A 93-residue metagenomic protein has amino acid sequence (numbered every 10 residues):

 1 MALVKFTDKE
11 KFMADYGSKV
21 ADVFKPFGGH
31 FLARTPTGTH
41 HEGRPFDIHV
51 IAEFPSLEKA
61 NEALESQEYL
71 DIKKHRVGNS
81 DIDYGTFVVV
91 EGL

Functional and structural regions predicted by a protein language model:
M1-I48, P55-E65, V88-L93: Short S/T/G/P-rich N-terminal loop/turn motif that feeds into the first structured element of a domain
N61-A63, L70-T86: C-terminal structural segments of small proteins and small subunits
